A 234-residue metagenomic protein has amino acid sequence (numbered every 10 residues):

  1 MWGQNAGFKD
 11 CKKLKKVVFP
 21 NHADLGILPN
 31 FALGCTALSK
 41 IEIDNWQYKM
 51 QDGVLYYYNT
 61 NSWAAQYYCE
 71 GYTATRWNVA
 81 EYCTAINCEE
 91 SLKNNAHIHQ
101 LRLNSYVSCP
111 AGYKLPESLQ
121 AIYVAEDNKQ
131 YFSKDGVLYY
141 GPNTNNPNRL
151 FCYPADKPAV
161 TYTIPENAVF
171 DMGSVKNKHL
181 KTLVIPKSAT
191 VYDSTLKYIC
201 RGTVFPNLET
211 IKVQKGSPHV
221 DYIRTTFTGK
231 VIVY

Functional and structural regions predicted by a protein language model:
M1, K9-G26, C35-G53, Y68-A85 (+6 more regions): Structural signature of tandem-repeat unit edges
N5-F8, F31-A32, S91-L92, S174 (+1 more regions): Periodic small-residue-enriched repeat registers in elongated scaffold domains
L55-Y67, L138-Y139: Extracellular disulfide-stabilized recognition modules
T60-A64, N143-N148, T203-V204: Short, solvent-exposed loop/turn segments that connect beta-strands within catalytic domains and beta-strand-rich
N87-C88, M172: Short internal loop-to-helix segment that lines adenine-nucleotide cofactor pockets
A111, S194, D221: Alpha-helical elements of the RecA-like P-loop NTPase motor core of helicases
